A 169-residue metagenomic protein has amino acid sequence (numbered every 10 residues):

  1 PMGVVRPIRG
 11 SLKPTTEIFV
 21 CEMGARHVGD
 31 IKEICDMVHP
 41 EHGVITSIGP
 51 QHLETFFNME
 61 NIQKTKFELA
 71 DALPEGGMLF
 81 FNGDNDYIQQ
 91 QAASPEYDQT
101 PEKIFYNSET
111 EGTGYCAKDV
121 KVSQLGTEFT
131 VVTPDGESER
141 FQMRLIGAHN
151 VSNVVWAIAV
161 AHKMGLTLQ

Functional and structural regions predicted by a protein language model:
P1-E68, V151: ATP-dependent carboxylate-amine ligase catalytic core
I45-Q169: Acidic, Mg2+-coordinating active-site environments of NTP-dependent enzymes
